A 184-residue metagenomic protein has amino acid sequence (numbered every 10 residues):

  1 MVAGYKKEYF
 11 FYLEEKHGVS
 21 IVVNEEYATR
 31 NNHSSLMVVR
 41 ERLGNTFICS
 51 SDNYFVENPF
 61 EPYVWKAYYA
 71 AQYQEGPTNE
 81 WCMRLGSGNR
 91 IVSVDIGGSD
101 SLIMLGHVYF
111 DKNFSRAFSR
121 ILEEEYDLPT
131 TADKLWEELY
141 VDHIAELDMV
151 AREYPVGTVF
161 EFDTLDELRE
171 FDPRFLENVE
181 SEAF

Functional and structural regions predicted by a protein language model:
M1-N45, T130: Conserved N-terminal catalytic core of the sugar/cofactor nucleotidyltransferase
V2-A3, S50, Q72: Short beta-strand/turn micro-motifs composed of small residues that flank or help shape donor/cofactor-binding pockets
F10-L13, H33, E57-F60, E80 (+1 more regions): Short glycine-/acidic-enriched loop or helix-start segments at secondary-structure transitions that form or flank
G18-S20, R90, D148-V150: Conserved beta-strand segments of alpha/beta enzyme cores
S35-R42, R84-L85, D166-E170: Short, surface-exposed amphipathic charged segments that create phosphate/polyanion-binding patches used for binding
N45-Y54: Short beta-strand-to-loop acidic/aromatic patch adjacent to the donor-nucleotide binding site
V56-T131: Conserved core of the sugar-phosphate nucleotidyltransferase
I103-F184: Conserved alpha/beta core of the MobA/IspD/sugar-nucleotide pyrophosphorylase nucleotidyltransferase superfamily
